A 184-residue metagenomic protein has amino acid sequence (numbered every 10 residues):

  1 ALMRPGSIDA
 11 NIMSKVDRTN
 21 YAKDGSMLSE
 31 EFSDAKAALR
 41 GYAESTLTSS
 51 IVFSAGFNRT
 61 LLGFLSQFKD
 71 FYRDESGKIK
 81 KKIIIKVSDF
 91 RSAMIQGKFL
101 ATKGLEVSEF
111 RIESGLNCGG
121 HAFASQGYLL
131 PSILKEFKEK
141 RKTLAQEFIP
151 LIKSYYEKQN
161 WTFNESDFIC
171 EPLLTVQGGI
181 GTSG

Functional and structural regions predicted by a protein language model:
A1-F71: N-terminal capping/small domains of soluble enzymes
S7-I8, S45-S49, K78-K81, L105-V107 (+1 more regions): Short coil/turn connectors at secondary-structure junctions
A22-G25, I79-I84: Short, basic, glycine/proline-bearing loop/turn elements
R73-E75: Acidic, His- and aromatic-enriched active-site or binding-groove loops in soluble protein domains that engage sugars
K81-G184: Glycine-rich phosphate/ribose-binding loops and adjacent secondary-structure elements that form binding surfaces
